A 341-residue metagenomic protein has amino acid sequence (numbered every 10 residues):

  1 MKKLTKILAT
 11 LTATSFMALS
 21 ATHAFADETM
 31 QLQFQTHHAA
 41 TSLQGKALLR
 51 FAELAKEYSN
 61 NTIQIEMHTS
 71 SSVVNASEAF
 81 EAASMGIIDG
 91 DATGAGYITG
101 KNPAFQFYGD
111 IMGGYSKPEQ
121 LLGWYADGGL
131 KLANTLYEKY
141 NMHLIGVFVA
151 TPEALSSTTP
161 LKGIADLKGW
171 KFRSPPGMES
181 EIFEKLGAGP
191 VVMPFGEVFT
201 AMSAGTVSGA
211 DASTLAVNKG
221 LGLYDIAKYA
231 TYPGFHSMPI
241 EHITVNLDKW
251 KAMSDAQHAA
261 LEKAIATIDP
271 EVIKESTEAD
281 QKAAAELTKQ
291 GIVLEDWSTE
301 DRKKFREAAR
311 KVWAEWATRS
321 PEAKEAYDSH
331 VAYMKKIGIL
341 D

Functional and structural regions predicted by a protein language model:
M1-F25: Gram-negative bacterial Sec-dependent N-terminal signal peptides
T12, F25-Q120, L130-D341: N-terminal secretory/targeting leader peptides
